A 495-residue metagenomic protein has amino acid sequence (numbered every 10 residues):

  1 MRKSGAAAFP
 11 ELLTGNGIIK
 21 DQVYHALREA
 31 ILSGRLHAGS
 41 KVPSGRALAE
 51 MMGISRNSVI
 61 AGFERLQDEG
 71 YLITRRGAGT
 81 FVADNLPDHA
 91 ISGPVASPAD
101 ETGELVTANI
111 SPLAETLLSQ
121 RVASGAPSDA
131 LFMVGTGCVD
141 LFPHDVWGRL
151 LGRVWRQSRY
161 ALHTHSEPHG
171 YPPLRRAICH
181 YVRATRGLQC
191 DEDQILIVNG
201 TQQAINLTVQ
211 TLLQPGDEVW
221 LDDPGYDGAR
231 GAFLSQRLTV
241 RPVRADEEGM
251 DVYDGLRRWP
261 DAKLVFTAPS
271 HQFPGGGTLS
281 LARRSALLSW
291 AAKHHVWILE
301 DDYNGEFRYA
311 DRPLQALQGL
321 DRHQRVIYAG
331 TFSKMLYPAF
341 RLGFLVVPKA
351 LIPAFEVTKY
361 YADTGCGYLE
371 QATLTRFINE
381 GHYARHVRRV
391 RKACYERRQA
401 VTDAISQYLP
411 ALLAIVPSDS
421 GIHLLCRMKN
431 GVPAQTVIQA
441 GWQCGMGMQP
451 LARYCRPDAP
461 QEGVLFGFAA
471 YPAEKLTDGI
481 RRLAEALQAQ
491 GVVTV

Functional and structural regions predicted by a protein language model:
M1-V154, A350, E356, Y360-G367 (+10 more regions): N-terminal basic, amphipathic alpha-helical segments
G137, P269-F273, K334: Short glycine-rich anion-binding loops that position phosphate/pyrophosphate groups of nucleotides and phosphorylated
W147, G319-A354: Active-site PLP attachment segment
L151-H295, G305-F307, R312-I327, C394 (+3 more regions): Conserved core of the PLP fold type I
I178, A372-E380: Helix-loop "lid/cap" segments that line or gate small-molecule binding pockets
P224-D227, A452-R456: Short, polar loop motifs at secondary-structure junctions
